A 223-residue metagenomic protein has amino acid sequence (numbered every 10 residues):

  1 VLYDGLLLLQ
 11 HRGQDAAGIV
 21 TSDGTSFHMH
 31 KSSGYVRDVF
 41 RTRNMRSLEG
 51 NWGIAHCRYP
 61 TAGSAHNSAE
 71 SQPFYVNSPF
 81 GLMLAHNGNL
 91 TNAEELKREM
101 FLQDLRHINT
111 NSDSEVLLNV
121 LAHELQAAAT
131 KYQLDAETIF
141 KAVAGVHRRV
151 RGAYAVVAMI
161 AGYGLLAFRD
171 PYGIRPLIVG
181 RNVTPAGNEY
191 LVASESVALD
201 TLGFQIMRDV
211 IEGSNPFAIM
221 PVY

Functional and structural regions predicted by a protein language model:
V1-E212, F217-P221: Conserved short alpha-helical segments that host acidic/polar catalytic motifs at enzyme active sites
